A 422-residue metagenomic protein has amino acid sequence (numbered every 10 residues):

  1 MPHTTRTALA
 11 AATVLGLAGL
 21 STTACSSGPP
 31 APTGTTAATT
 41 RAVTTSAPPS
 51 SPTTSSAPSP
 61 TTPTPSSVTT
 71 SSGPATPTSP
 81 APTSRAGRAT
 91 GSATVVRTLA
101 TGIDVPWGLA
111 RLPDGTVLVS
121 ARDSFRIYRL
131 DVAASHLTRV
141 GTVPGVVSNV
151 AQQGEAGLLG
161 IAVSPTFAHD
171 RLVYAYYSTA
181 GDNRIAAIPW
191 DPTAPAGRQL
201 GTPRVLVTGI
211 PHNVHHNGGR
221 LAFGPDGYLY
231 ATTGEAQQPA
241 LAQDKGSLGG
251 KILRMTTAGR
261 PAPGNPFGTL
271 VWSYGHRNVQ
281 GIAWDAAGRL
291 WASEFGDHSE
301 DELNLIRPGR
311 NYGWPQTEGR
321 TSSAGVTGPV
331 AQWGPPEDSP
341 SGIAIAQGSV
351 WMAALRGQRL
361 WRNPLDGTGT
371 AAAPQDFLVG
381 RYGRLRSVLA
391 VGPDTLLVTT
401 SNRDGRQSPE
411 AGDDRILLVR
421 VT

Functional and structural regions predicted by a protein language model:
M1-T53: Secretory targeting and sorting signals
S26-T36, R41, P65, G73-Q238 (+4 more regions): Acidic, Gly/Ser/Thr-rich repeat motifs that build Ca2+-stabilized beta-propeller blades
E235-A236, M255-W272: Short pre-catalytic segments that frame enzyme active sites
V271-S299: Repeat-solenoid scaffold signature
D301-V326: Mobile, glycine-enriched helix-loop/loop "lid" segments at the mouths of ligand-binding/catalytic clefts that gate
A324-G342: Aromatic-anchored helix/helix-loop segment that forms the rim or "lid" of small-molecule/cofactor binding pockets
R384-S387: Repeated scaffold domains used in trafficking and secretory/extracellular systems, primarily beta-propellers
